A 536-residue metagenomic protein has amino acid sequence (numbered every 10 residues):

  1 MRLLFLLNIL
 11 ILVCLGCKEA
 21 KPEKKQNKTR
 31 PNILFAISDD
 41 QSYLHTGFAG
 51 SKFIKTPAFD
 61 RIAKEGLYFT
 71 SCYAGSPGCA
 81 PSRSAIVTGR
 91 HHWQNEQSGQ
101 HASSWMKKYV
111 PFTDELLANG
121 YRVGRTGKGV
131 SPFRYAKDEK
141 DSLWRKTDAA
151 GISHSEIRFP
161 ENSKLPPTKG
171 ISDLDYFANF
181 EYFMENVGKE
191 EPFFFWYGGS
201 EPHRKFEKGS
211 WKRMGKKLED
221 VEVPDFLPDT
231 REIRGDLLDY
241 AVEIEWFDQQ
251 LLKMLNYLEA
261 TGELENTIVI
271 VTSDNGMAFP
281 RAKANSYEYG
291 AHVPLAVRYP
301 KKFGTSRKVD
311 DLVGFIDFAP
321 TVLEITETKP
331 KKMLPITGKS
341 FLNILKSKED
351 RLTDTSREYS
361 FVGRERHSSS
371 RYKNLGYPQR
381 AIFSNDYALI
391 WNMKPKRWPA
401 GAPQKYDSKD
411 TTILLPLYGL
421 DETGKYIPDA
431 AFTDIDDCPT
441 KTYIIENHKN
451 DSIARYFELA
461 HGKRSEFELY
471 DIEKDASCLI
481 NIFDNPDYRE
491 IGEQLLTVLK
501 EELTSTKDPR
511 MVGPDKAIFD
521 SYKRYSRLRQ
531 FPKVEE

Functional and structural regions predicted by a protein language model:
R2-L7, I11, C17-E468, A476-T497 (+3 more regions): Formylglycine-dependent sulfatase
I472: Structural signature of FAD isoalloxazine-binding scaffolds in flavoprotein oxidoreductases
L503-K523: TerminUS-proximal long segments
